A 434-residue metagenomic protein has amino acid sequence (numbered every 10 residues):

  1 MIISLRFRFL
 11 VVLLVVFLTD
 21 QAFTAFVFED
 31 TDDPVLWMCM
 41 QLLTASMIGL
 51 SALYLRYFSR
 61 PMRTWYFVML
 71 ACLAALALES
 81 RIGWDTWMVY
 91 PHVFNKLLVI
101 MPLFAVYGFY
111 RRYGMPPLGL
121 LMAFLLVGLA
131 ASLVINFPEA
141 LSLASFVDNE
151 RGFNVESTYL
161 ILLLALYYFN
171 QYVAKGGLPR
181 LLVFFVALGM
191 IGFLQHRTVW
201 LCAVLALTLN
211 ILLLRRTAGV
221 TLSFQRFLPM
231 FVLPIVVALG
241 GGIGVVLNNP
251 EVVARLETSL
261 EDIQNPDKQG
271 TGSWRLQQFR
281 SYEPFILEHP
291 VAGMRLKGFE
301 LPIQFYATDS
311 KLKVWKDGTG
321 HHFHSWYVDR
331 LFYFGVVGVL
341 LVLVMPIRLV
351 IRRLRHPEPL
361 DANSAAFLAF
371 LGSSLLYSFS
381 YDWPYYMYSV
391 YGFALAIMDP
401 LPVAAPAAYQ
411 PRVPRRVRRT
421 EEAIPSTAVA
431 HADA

Functional and structural regions predicted by a protein language model:
M1-A77, R111-M115, N170-L178, F224-Q225 (+1 more regions): Transmembrane signal-anchor hairpin modules in multi-pass inner-membrane enzymes, especially those that act on
F7, F332-L375, A407-Y409: Hydrophobic transmembrane alpha-helices and their immediate junctions
P34-A52, V93-A105, N154-A165, L201-T208 (+3 more regions): Membrane-embedded alpha-helical segments of multi-pass membrane proteins, especially the transmembrane helices
L36-A45, P61-S80, W84-F109, L120-L129 (+1 more regions): Aromatic-anchored transmembrane helix interface
P102, R112-S142, R151-R216: Alpha-helical transmembrane segments of multi-pass inner-membrane proteins
L166, M345-P346, A366-E422: Transmembrane alpha-helices of multi-pass inner-membrane enzymes
F193, I211-N265, E288, A432-D433: A membrane-periplasm/extracellular boundary helix in multi-pass inner-membrane enzymes that assemble envelope glycans
N265-E288, A292-F334: Long extracytoplasmic/lumenal interhelical loops at the membrane interface of multi-pass membrane proteins
